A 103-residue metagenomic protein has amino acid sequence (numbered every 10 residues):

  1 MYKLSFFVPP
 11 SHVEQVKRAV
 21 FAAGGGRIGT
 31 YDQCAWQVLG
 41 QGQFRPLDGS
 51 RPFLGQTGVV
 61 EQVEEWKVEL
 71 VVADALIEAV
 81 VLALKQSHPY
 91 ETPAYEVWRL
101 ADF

Functional and structural regions predicted by a protein language model:
M1-F103: Hydrophobic structural segments
